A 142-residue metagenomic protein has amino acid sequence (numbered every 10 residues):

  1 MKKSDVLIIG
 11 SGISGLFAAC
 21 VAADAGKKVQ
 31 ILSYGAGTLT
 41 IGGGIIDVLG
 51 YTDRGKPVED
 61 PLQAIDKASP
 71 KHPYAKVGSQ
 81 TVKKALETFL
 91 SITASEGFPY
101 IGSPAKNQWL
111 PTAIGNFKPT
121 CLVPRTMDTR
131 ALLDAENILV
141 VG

Functional and structural regions predicted by a protein language model:
M1, T38-I41, T129-D134: Solvent-exposed alpha-helices and their adjacent loops that cap or buttress functional pockets in soluble metabolic
M1-K3, S11-L16, K84-S91: Hydrophobic, helix-prone linear segments
M1-V6, D24-A25, G37, D53-G55 (+1 more regions): Extreme N-terminal leader/targeting segments of oxidoreductases
S4-I31: N-terminal Rossmann-like FAD-binding beta1-loop-alpha1 element of flavoenzymes
S11, K71, G78: Charged, low-complexity surface patches
Y34-P70: Conserved N-terminal glycine-rich FAD pyrophosphate-binding loop of Rossmann-like flavoproteins
Y74-L139: Feature captures the FAD/FMN-dependent oxidoreductase FAD-binding
G142: C-terminal catalytic lobe of FAD-dependent flavoproteins
